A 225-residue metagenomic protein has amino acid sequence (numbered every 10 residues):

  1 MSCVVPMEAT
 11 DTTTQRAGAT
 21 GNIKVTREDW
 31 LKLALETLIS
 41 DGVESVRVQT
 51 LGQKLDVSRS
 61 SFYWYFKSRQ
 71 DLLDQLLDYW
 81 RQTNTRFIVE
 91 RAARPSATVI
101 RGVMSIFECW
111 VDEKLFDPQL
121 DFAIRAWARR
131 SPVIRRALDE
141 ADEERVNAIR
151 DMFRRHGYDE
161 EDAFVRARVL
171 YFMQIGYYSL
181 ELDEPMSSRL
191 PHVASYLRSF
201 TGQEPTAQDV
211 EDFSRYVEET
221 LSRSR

Functional and structural regions predicted by a protein language model:
M1-V25, T206-R225: N-terminal intrinsically disordered/low-complexity leader segments
P6-A9, T14-A17, A93-V111, E204-A207: Alpha-helical bundle regulatory/interaction domains
I23, R27-L35: Short, leucine-enriched amphipathic alpha-helices that occur as contiguous helical runs
D29, T37-D71, Q75: Helix-turn-helix
Q75, V89-F122, A167-L170: Hydrophobic alpha-helical connector segments
D78-T85: Short, basic, alpha-helical segments at the C-terminal edge of helix-turn-helix-like DNA-binding modules
D117-F122, P132-V169, P191: Amphipathic alpha-helical packing segments from all-alpha helical-bundle domains
H156-V217: Hydrophobic/aromatic-rich alpha-helical bundle segments in the mid-to-C-terminal region
